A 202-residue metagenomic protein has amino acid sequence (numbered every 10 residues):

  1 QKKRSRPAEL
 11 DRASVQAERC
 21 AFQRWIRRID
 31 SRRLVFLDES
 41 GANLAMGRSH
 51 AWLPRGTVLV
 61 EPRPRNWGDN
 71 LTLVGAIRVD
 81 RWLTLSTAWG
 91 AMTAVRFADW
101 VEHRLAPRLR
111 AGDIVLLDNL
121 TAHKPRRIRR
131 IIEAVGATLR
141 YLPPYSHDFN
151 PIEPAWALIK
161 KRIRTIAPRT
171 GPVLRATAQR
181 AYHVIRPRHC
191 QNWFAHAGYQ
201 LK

Functional and structural regions predicted by a protein language model:
Q1-K202: Short functional hotspots at interaction and active-site rims
